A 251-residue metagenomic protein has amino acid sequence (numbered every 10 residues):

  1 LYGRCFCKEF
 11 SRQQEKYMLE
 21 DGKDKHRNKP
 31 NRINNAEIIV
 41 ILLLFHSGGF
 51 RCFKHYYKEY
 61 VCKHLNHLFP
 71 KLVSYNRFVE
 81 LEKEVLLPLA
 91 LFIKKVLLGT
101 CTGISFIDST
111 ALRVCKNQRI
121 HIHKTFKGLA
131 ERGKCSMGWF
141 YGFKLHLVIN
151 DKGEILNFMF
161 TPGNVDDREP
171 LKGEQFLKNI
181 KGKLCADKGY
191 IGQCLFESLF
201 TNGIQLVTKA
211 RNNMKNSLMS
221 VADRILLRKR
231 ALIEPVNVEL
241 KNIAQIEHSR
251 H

Functional and structural regions predicted by a protein language model:
L1-H251: Short alpha-helical elements
